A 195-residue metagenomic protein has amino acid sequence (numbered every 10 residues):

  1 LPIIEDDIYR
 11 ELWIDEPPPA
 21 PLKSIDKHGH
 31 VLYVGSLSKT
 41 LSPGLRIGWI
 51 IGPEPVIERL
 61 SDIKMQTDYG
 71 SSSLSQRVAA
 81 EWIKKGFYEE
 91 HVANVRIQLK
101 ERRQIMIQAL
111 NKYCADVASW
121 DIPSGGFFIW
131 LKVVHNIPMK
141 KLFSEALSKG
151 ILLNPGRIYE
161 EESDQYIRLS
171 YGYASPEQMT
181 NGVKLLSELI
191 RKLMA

Functional and structural regions predicted by a protein language model:
L1-A195: PLP-dependent class I/II
